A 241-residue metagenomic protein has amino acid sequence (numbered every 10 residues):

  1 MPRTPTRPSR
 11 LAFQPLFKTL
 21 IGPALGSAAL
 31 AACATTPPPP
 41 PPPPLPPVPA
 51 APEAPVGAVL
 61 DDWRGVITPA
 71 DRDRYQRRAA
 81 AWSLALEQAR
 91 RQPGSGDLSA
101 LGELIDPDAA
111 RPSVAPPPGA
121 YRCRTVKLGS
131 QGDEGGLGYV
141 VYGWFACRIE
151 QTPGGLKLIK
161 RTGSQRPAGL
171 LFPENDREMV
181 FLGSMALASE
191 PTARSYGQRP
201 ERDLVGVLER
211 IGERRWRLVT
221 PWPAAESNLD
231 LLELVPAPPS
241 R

Functional and structural regions predicted by a protein language model:
P2, A34-P116: Amphipathic/hydrophobic helical signal segments and adjacent flexible N-terminal regions that mediate secretion
P2-A31: Sec-dependent bacterial lipoprotein signal peptides
V56-R64, G169-L187, N228-R241: A short, hydrophobic/aromatic-rich structural module that often spans a beta strand with its adjoining loop
L98-E103, Y196-R241: Edge beta-strand at a domain terminus
S113-R177: Mid-length scaffold segments of soluble, non-membrane domains
Q131, S164-L170, L187-R194, A224-L231: Short, surface-exposed beta-strand/loop "edge" segments at domain boundaries and coil↔beta transitions
Q131-G143, F181-V207: An anionic, turn-rich surface loop/hairpin at beta-sheet edges that serves as a generic interaction/coordination patch
K157-T162, L182-S184, L218-P223: Short beta-strand segments that buttress and anchor functional surface loops
